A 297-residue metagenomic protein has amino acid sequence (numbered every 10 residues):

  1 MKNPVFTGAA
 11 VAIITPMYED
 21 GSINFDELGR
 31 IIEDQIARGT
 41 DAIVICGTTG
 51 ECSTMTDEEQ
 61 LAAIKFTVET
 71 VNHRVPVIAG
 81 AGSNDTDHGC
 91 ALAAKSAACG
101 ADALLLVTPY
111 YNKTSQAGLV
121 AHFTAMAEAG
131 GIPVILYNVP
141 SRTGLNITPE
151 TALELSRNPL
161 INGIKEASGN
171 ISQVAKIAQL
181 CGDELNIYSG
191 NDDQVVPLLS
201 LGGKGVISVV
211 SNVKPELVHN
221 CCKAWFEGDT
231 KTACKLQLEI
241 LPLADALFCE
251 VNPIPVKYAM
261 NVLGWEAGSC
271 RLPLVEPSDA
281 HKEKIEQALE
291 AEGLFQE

Functional and structural regions predicted by a protein language model:
K2-V11, T15-G144: Active-site beta->alpha loop and helix N-cap motifs at the rims of alpha/beta catalytic domains
V5-P16, R38-T40, S200-G203, I207-E297: C-terminal alpha-helical cap/extension of soluble enzyme domains
A10, I23, T49-C52, G82-N84 (+6 more regions): Gly/Ser/Thr-rich beta-alpha loop segments that engage phosphate groups in nucleotides
F25, I32, P149, K282-L289: Short, amphipathic alpha-helical "lid/cap" segments that border enzyme active or binding sites
L28, Q60, I64, G89 (+6 more regions): A general structural signal for well-ordered alpha-helical segments in protein cores
A62, F66-V71, K95, C99 (+8 more regions): Alpha-helical structural signal in soluble globular domains
E128, R142-F248: Catalytic alpha/beta core domains of metabolic enzymes, predominantly
N138, L160-I161, R271-L272: Glycine-rich phosphate-binding "P-loop"
